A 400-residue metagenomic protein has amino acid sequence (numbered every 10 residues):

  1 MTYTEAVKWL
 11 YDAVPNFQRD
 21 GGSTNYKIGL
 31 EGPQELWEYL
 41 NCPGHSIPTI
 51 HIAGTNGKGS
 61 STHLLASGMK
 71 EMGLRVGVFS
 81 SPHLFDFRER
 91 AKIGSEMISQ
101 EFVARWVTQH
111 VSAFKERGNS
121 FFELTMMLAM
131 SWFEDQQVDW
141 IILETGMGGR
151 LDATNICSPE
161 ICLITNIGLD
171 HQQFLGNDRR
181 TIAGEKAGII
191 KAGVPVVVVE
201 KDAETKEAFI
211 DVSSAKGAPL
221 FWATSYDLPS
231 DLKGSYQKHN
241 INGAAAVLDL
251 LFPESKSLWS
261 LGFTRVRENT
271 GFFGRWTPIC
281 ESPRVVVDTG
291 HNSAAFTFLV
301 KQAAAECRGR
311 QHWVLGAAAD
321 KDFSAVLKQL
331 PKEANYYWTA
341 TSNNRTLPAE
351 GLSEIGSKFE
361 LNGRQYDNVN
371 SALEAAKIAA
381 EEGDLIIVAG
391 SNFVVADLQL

Functional and structural regions predicted by a protein language model:
M1-G54, S61, S67-M72, F79: Short functional linear segments
I50, T62-Q109: N-terminal phosphate/diphosphate-binding loop that engages ATP/GTP or pyrophosphate donors across diverse enzyme folds
F114, G118, T125-E200: Flexible active-site lid/hinge loop adjacent to a nucleotide/diphosphate and Mg2+-phosphate binding pocket
N119, Q137-D139, R308, E381-D384: Short, high-confidence coil segments that cap the C-terminus of an alpha-helix and link into the following beta-strand
W140-T145, A153-N155, P159-L163, G168 (+2 more regions): Nucleotide phosphate-binding/pyrophosphate-handling subdomain across enzymes that bind or process nucleotide phosphates
E160-I161, F174-I189, V194-D249: Internal gly/pro-rich beta-alpha loop/helix module that stabilizes soluble enzyme cofactors or their anionic handles
V199-F221, R284-V285, L327-L385: C-terminal helical cap/extension that packs against the catalytic core of soluble nucleotide-cofactor enzymes
S391: Active-site-proximal loop/hinge segments that shape catalytic or ion-binding/gating pockets
